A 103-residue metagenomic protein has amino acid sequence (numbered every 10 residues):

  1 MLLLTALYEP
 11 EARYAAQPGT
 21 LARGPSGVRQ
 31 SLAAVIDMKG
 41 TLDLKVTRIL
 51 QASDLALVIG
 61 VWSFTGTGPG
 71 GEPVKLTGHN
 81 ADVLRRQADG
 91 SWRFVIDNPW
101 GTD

Functional and structural regions predicted by a protein language model:
M1-S53, K75: A solvent-exposed, acidic/Ser-Thr-rich amphipathic alpha-helical stretch
S53-F64: A short hydrophobic beta-strand element
F64-G68, L84: Beta-strand elements of well-folded, non-transmembrane domains
T77-D103: Short beta-strand edge/turn micro-motifs at domain boundaries
